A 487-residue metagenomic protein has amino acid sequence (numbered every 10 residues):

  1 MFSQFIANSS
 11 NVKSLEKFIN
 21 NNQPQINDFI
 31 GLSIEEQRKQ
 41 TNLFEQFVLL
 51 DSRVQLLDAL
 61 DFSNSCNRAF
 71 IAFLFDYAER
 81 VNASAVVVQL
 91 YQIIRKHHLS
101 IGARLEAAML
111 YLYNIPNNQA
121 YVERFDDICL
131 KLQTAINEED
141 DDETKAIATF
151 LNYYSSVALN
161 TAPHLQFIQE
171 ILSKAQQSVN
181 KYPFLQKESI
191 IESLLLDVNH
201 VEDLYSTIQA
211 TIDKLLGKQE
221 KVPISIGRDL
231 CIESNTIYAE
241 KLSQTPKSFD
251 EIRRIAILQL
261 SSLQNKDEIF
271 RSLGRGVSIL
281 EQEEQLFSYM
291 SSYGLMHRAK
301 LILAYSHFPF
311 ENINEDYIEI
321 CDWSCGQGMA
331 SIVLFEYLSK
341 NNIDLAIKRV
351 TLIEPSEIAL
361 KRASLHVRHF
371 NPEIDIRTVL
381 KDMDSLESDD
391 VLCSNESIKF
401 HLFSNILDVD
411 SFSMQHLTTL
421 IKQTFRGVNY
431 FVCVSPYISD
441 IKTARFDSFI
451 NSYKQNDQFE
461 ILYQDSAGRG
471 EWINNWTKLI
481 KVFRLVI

Functional and structural regions predicted by a protein language model:
K13-R38, R124, S156, N160-L230 (+2 more regions): Domain-level detector for long C-terminal conserved domains
N20-N42, N64-D76, I101-N114, K145-S156 (+1 more regions): Amphipathic alpha-helical repeat scaffolds of TPR domains
R53-A59, V86-K96, Y121-I136, H164-Q176: Alpha-helical repeat scaffolds
C231-E284: N-terminal, positively charged/glycine-rich alpha-helical extensions of SAM-dependent methyltransferases
R275-N312: Class I SAM-dependent methyltransferase Rossmann-like catalytic core, especially the SAM/SAH-binding loop
D316-G326: Conserved class I S-adenosyl-L-methionine
Q327-D344: Conserved SAM-binding loop of SAM-dependent methyltransferases across substrates and taxa, primarily the Class I
R349-E354: Conserved SAM-binding motif I beta-strand of class I
